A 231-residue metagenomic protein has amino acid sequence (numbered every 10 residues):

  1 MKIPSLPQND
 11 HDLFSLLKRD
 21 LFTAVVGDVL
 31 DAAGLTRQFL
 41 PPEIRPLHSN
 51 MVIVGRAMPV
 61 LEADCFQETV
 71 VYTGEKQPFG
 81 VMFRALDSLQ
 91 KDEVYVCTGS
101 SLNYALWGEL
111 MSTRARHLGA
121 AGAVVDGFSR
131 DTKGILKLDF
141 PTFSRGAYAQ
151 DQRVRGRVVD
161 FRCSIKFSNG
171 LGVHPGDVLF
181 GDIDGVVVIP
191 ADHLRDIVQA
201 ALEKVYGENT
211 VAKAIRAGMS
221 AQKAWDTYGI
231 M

Functional and structural regions predicted by a protein language model:
M1-E75, G80-D87, K213-S220, D226 (+1 more regions): Intrinsically disordered, low-complexity regions enriched in acidic/Ser/Thr/Pro/Gln residues
G27, R37-Q38, R56-P59, E93-V96 (+6 more regions): Structural motif
L30, A115, D177-L179: Buried hydrophobic positions in well-ordered alpha/beta secondary-structure cores of metabolic enzymes
C65, S100, G127-R130, A147 (+2 more regions): Short, ordered loop/turn segments at secondary-structure junctions
R84-S112, R116-D126: Extracellular/luminal Protease-associated
M111-R114, D139-P141, E203-K204: Short, solvent-exposed amphipathic alpha-helical segments in soluble enzyme and RNA/protein-processing domains
R116-H117, A121-Q150: Ligand/cofactor pocket segment of small-molecule handling proteins
A147-A224: Acidic, glycine-rich flexible loop/linker segments
